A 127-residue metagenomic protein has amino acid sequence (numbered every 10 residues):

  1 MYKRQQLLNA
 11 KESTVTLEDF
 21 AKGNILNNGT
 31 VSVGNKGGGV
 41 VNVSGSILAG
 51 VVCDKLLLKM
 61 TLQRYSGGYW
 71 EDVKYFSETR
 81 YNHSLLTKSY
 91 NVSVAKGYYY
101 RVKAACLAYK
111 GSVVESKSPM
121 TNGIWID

Functional and structural regions predicted by a protein language model:
M1-Q5: Conserved small/polar residues in nucleotide/adenosyl-binding loops
K22-M60: Short, surface-exposed binding/anchoring microloops in extracellular/periplasmic proteins
V40, K55, G97-K103: Extracellular Ig-like/FN3 beta-sandwich strand-entry sites
M60, W70-H83, M120: Solvent-exposed serine/threonine-rich low-complexity stretches and specific carbohydrate-binding patches
S66-G68, K110-S112: Solvent-exposed strand-loop boundary residues in beta-sheet-rich modules
S84-V94: Exposed aromatic-hydrophobic patches
A105-Y109: Beta-strand-rich extracellular modules
G111-D127: Short beta-strand elements
